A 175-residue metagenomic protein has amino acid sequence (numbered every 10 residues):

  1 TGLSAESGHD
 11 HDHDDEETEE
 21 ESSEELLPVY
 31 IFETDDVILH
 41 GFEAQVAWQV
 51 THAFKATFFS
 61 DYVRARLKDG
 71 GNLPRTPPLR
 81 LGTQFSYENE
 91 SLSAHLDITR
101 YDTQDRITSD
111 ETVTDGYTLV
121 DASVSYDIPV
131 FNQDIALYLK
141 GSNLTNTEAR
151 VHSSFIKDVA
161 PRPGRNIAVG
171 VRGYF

Functional and structural regions predicted by a protein language model:
G2-R106, T145-E148: Gram-negative outer-membrane beta-barrel transporters
L27, V37, Q49, D115 (+3 more regions): Generic secretory/membrane-interface signal
T34, T76, T114-D115, D158 (+1 more regions): Residues at secondary-structure transition points
H52-F54, L79-L81, E90-L92, T118-V120 (+2 more regions): Outer-envelope beta-barrel architecture signal
R106, Y126-F175: C-terminal beta-signal and adjacent terminal beta-strands/loops of Gram-negative outer-membrane beta-barrel proteins
T108-V113: Short, surface-exposed loop/helix-turn segments at secondary-structure junctions that function as lids/hinges flanking
